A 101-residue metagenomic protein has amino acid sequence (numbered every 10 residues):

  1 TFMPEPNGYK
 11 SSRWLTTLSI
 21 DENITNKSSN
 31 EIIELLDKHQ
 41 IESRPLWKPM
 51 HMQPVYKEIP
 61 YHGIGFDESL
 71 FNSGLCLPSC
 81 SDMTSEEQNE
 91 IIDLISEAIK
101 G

Functional and structural regions predicted by a protein language model:
T1-G101: PLP-dependent aminotransferase class I/II
